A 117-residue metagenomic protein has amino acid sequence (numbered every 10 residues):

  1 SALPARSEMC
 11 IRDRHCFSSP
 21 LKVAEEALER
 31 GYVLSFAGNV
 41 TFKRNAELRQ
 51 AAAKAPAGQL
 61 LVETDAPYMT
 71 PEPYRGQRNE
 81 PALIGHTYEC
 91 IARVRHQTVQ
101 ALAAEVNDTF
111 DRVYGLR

Functional and structural regions predicted by a protein language model:
S1-A5, C10-I11: Single conserved hydrophobic/aromatic residue that forms the stacking wall/gate of nucleotide- or nucleobase-binding
S7-E8, E26-A37, K54-Q59: Glycine-enriched alpha-helix->loop->beta-strand junction motifs that scaffold or abut catalytic
R12-S18, F36-V40: Catalytic beta/alpha-barrel core
H15-V23, L28: Histidine/lysine/aspartate-rich catalytic loop segments that bind and position anionic ligands
A27, D65, L102: Conserved, mostly hydrophobic/aromatic
L34-Q50: Active-site glycine- and acidic-residue-rich loops that bind and position anionic ligands or nucleotide-like cofactors
G58-E80: Short acidic/histidine-rich active-site segments
A82-R117: Mid-to-C-terminal alpha-helical segments outside catalytic/metal-binding sites
